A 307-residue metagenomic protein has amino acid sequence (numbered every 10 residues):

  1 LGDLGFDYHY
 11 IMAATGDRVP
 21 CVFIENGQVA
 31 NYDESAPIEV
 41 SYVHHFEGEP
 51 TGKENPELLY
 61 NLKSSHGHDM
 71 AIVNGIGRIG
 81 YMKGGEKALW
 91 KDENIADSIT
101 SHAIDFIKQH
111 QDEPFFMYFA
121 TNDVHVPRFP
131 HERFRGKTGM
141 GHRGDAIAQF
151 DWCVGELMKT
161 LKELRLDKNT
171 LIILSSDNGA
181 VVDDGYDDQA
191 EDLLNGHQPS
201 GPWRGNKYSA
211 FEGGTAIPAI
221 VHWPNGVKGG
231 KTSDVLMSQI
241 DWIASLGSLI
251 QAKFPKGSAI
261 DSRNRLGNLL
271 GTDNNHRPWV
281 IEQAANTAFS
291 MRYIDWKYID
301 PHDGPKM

Functional and structural regions predicted by a protein language model:
L1-L4, V126-R143, K159, E163-G226: Histidine-centered active-site microenvironments of extracellular/periplasmic hydrolases and transferases
L1-Y81, V181-I217: Core domains of carbohydrate- and sulfate-ester-processing enzymes
D3-G16, N31-Y32, A180-E212, V227-M307: C-terminal cap/loop subdomain of S1 sulfatases and analogous C-terminal strand-loop tails that border
L4-D7, H110-M117, L166-I172, A216 (+2 more regions): Loop/turn elements at helix/coil->beta-strand transitions in domains of secreted/extracellular proteins
E25-Q28, S101-D145, V181-D183, D187-D188: Active-site His/acidic residue clusters
L58-P127: Anion-binding catalytic surfaces of enzymes that hydrolyze or transfer phosphate/sulfate esters
G85-D97, G136-Q149: The substrate-binding groove and active-site-proximal loops of carbohydrate-active enzymes, especially glycoside
P114-A120, I147-F150, V154, L161 (+5 more regions): Beta-strand elements within well-structured catalytic alpha/beta cores of enzymes that handle phosphate/sulfate esters
